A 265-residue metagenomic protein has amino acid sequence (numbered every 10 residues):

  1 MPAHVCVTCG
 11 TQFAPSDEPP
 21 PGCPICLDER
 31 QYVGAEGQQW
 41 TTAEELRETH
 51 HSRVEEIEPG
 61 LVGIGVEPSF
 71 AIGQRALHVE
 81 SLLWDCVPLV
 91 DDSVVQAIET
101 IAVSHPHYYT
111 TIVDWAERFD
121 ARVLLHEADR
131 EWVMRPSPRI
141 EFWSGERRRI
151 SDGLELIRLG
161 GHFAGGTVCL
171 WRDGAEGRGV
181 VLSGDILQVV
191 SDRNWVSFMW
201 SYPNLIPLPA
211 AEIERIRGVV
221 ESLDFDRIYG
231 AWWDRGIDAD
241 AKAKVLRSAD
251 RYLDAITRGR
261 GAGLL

Functional and structural regions predicted by a protein language model:
P2, G60-V62, G73-L77, G165-T167: Short beta-strand micro-motifs in enzyme catalytic cores
P2-G60, I64-G65: N-terminal juxtadomain amphipathic helix that follows a signal peptide/anchor or precedes a small N-terminal auxiliary
P2-P21, D28-Y32, S81-V90, E99 (+4 more regions): Metallo-beta-lactamase
E45-G60, V113-A164, I206-E221: Metallo-beta-lactamase
P68-Q96: A glycine-rich, hydrophobic loop/mini-helix early in the fold
I72, D91, Y108, E212-I213: Amphipathic coiled-coil/heptad-repeat helices and related helical stalk/stem segments that mediate oligomerization
P88-L125: Active-site metal-binding motif and surrounding structural segment of the metallo-beta-lactamase
P106, A128, W233: Short, ordered loop/turn segments at secondary-structure junctions
